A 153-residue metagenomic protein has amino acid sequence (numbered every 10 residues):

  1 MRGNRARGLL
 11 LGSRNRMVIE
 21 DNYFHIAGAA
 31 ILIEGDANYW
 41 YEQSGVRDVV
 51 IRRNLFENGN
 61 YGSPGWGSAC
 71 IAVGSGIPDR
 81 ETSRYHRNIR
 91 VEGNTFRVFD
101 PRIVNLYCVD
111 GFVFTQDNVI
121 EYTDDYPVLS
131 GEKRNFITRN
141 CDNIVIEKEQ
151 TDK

Functional and structural regions predicted by a protein language model:
M1-K153: Extracellular parallel beta-helix/beta-solenoid repeat domains
